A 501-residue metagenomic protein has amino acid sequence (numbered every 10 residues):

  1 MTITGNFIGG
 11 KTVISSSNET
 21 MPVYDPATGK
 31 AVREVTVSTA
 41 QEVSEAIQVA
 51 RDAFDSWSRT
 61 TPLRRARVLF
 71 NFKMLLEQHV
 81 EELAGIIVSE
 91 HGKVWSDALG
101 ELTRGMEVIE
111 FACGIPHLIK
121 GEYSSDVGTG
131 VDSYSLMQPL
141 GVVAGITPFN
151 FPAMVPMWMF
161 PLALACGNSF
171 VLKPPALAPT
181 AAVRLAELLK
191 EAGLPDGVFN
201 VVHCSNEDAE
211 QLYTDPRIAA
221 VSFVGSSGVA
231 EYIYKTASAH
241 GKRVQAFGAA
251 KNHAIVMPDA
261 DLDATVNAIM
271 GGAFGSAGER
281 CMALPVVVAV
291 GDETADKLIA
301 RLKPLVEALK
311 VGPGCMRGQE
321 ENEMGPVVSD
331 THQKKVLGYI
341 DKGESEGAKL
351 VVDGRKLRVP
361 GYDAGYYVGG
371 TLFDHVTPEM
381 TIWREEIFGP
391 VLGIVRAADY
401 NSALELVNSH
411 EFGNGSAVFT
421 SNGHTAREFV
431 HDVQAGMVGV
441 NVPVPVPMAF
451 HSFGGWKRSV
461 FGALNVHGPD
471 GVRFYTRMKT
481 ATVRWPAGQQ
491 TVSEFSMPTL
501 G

Functional and structural regions predicted by a protein language model:
M1-T28, R355: Hydrophobic face of amphipathic alpha-helices that form TPR/SEL1-like repeat modules and related alpha-solenoid
P22, T36, S58-R59, H91 (+4 more regions): A structural signal for short, well-ordered beta-strand elements
T28-E34, L194, I218, I255 (+5 more regions): Conserved C-terminal structural/oligomerization subdomain of aldehyde/semialdehyde dehydrogenase
G29, R65, I87, I109 (+9 more regions): Residue-level signal for inorganic ion chemistry
V32-I119, G130: Glycine-rich loop-to-alpha-helix module at the N-terminal edge of alpha/beta enzyme cores
F54, S58, K73-V80, A84 (+18 more regions): Structural signal for hydrophobic packing residues in well-ordered secondary-structure cores of soluble enzyme domains
G121-V266, E321, A397, G462: Rossmann-like NAD(P) dinucleotide-binding subdomain of oxidoreductase/dehydrogenase enzymes
G228-T377, V440, A487-T491, F495-G501: ALDH superfamily catalytic-core signature
